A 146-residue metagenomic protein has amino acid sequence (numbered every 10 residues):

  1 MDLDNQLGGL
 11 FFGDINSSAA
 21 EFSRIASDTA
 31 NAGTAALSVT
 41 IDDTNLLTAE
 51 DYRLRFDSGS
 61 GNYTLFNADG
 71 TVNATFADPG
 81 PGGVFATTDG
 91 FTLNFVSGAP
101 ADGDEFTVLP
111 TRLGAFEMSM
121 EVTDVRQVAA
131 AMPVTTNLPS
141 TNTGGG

Functional and structural regions predicted by a protein language model:
M1-G146: S/T-rich, low-complexity, solvent-exposed segments of bacterial secretion/appendage proteins
